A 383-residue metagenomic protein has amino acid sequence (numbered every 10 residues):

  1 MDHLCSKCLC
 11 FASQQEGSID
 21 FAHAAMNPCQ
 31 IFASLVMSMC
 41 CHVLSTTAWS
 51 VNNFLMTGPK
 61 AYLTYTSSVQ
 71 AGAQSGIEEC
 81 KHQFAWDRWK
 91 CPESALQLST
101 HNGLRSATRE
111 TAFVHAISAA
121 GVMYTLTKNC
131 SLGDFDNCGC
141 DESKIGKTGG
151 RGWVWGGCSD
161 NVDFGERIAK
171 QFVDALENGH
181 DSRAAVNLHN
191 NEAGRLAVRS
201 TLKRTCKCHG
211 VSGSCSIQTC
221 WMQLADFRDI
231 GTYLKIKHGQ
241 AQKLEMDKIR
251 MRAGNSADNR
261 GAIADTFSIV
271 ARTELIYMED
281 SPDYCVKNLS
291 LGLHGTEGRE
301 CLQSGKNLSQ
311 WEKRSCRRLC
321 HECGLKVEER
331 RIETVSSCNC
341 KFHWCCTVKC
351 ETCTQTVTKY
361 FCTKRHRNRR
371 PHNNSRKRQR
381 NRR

Functional and structural regions predicted by a protein language model:
M1-M37: Classical eukaryotic N-terminal signal peptides for Sec-dependent ER targeting/secretion, especially the positively
N27-C29, M39-R383: Long, position-biased, composition-driven segments near the start of the mature protein
